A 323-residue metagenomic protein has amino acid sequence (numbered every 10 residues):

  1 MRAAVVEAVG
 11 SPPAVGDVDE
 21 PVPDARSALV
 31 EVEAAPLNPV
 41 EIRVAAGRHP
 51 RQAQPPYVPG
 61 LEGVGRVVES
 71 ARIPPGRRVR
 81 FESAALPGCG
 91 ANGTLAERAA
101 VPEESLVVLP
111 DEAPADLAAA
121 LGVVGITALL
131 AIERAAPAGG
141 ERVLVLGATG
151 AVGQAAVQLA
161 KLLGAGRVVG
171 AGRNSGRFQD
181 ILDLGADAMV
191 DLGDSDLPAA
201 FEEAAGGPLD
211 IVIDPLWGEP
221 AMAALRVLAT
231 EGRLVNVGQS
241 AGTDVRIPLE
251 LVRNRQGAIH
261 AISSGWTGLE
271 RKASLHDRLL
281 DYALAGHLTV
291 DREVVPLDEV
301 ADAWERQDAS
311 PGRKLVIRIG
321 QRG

Functional and structural regions predicted by a protein language model:
M1, E270-G323: C-terminal hydrophobic helical "lid"/dimerization subdomain of Rossmann-like NAD(P)H-dependent oxidoreductases
E20-L37, R48-L86: Glycine-rich beta-strand-centered segment in the early N-terminal region that forms part of a ligand/cofactor-binding
R78, R142, R167, G232-R233 (+1 more regions): Short glycine-centered segments of the SAM/dcSAM-binding site in methyltransferase folds
F81-G147: NAD(P)H dinucleotide-binding glycine-rich loop of Rossmann-like/cofactor-binding domains, especially the beta1-alpha1
G90, E219-H287, I319-G323: Glycine-rich phosphate-binding loop and adjacent beta-alpha segment of Rossmann(oid) nucleotide-cofactor-binding
A118-D194: Mid-domain Rossmann-like dinucleotide-binding core that forms the NAD(H)/NADP(H) cofactor-binding site
G147-A148, L216, Q239: NAD(P)H cofactor-binding loop motif with strongest signal on the N-terminal glycine-rich segment
D196-G206: Short amphipathic alpha-helix with an adjacent loop that forms part of the alpha/beta core around
